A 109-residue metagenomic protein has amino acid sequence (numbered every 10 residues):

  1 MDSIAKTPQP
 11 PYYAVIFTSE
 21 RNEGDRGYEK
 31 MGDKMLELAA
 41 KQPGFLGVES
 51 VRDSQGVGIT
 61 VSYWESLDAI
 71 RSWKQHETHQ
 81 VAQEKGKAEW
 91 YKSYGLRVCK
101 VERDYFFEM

Functional and structural regions predicted by a protein language model:
M1-G58, L67-Q75, Y91-M109: Short S/T/G/P-rich N-terminal loop/turn motif that feeds into the first structured element of a domain
G86-E89: Short, conserved catalytic or adaptor-binding loops enriched in Gly and charged residues
